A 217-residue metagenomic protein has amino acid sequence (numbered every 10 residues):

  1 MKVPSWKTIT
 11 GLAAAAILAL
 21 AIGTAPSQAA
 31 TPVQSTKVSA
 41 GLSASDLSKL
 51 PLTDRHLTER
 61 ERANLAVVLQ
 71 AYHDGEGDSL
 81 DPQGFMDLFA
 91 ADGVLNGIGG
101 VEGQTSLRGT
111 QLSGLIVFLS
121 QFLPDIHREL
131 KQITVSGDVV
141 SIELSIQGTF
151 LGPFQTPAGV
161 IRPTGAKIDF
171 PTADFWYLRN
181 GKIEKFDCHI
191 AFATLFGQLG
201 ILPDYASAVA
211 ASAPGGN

Functional and structural regions predicted by a protein language model:
K2-A13: Bacterial N-terminal signal peptides that target proteins for export
L18-S27: C-terminal segment of classical bacterial N-terminal signal peptides
A29-D87, A91, A211-N217: Short, low-complexity N-terminal intrinsically disordered segments enriched in polar/charged residues
R62, A66, P82-L144, T149-L151: A solvent-exposed, acidic/Ser-Thr-rich amphipathic alpha-helical stretch
A71, V140, D174: Residue-level detector of short, conserved catalytic/binding motifs and their immediate flanks
G152-T164: Short, surface-exposed loop/helix-turn segments at secondary-structure junctions that function as lids/hinges flanking
K167-G200: Short beta-strand edge/turn micro-motifs at domain boundaries
G200-V209: Thiol-/selenol-based redox modules, centered on thioredoxin-like and closely related oxidoreductase domains
